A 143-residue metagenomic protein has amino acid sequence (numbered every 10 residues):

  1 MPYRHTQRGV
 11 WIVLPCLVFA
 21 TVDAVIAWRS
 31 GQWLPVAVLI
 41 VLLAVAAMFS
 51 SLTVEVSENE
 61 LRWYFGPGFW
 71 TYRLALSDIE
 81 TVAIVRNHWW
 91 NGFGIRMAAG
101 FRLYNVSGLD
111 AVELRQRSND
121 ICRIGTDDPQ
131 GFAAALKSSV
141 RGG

Functional and structural regions predicted by a protein language model:
M1-Q7, W70-H88, G131-G143: A signal for specific C-terminal beta-sheet/loop modules enriched in small/flexible residues with GP/PG/PP motifs
M1-R29, L103-A111, S118-I121, P129-A134: N-terminal membrane-targeting/pre-transmembrane regions
D23-A24, N59-E60, Y64, C122-A134 (+1 more regions): Soluble, non-transmembrane catalytic domains of enzymes that act on hydrophobic metabolites at membranes
S30-V38: Short, aromatic-rich membrane-interface segments at the entry and exit of alpha-helical transmembrane domains
V36-A37, A44, L114-R115: Short hydrophobic/aromatic segments of transmembrane alpha-helices and their interfaces
A44-P67: Transmembrane-cytosolic junction motif
S50, Y64-D128: Non-transmembrane, membrane-adjacent beta-strand/coil modules in membrane-associated proteins and peripheral
